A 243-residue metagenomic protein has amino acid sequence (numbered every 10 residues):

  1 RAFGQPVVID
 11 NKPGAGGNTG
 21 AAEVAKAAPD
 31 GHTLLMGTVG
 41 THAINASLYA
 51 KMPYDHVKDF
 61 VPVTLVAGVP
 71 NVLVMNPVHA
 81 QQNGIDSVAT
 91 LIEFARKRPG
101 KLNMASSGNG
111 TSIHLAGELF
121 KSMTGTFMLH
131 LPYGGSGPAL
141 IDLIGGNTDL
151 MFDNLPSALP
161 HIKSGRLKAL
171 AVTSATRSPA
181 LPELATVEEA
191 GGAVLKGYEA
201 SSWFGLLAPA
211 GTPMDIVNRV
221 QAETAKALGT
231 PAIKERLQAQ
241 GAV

Functional and structural regions predicted by a protein language model:
R1-F3: A short, Lys/Arg-enriched amphipathic alpha-helix followed by its capping loop at the start of a domain
I9-K12: Extended, low-complexity alpha-biased scaffolding regions
A15-P53, V72, I92-F94, T111-E118 (+2 more regions): Pocket-flanking alpha-helical
K26-G31, S47-P138, V187-E189, W203-R236 (+1 more regions): Hinge/capping helix and adjacent helix->loop/strand transition within the periplasmic-binding protein
L35-G37, N103-A105, M151, L170 (+1 more regions): Short, well-ordered beta-strand segments
T38-V39, P77, L155-P156, S174-A175 (+1 more regions): Short secondary-structure boundary segments
D55-V66, F127-L131, D149-L150, L159-E199: Short beta-strand->loop
